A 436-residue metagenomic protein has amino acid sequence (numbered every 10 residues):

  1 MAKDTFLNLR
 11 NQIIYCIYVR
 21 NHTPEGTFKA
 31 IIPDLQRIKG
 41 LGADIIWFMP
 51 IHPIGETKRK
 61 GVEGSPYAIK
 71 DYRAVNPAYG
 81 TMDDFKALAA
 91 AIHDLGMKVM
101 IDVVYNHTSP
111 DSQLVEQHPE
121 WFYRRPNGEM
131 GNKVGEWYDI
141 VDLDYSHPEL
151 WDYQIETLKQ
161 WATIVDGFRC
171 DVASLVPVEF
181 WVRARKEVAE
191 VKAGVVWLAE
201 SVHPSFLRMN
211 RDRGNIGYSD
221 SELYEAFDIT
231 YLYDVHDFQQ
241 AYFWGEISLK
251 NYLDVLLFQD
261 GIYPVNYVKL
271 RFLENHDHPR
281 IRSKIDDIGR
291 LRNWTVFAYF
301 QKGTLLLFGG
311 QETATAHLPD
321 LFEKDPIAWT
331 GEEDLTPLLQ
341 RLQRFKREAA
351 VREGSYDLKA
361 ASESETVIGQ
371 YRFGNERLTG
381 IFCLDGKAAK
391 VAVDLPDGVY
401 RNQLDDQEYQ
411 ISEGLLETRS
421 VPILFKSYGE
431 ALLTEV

Functional and structural regions predicted by a protein language model:
M1-W47, P53, K86, A90-A91 (+7 more regions): Carbohydrate-interacting/catalytic domains
A2-I32, Q36-D44, P50-A162, R183-K192 (+1 more regions): Substrate-binding/active-site clefts of carbohydrate-active enzymes
I13-Y15, I46-F48, V99-I101, F168 (+3 more regions): Hydrophobic faces of well-ordered beta-strands that scaffold small-molecule active sites in alpha/beta enzyme cores
V19-T23, H52, N76, Y105 (+4 more regions): Short, flexible loop/turn elements at secondary-structure junctions
W47-K60, D102-D111, D171-P177, E200-P204 (+2 more regions): Short, solvent-exposed turn/loop segments enriched in Gly/Ser/Thr/Pro and often Arg
A162-R169: Short, surface-exposed connector motifs at secondary-structure boundaries
D171-P264, K269, F297, A316-A350 (+3 more regions): Active-site-proximal helices and loops of the catalytic beta/alpha 8
Y263-D286: Active-site clefts of carbohydrate-active enzymes
